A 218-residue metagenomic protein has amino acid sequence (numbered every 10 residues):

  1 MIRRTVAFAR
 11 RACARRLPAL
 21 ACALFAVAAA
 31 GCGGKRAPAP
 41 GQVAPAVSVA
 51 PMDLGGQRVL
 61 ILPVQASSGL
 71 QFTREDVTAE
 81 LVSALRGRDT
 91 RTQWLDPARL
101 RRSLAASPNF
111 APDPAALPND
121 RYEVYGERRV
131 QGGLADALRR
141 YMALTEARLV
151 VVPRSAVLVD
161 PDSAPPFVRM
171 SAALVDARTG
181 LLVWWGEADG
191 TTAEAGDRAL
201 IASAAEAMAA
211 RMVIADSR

Functional and structural regions predicted by a protein language model:
M1-A30: Sec-dependent bacterial lipoprotein signal peptides
R4, A105-P108, D162-A164: Short secondary-structure transition/capping segments
A21-L24, P51-D53, R86, A164: A generic structural signal for short, solvent-exposed coil/turn residues that cap or connect secondary-structure
A29, A84-L85, P118-N119, E206-A209: Short, intrinsically disordered/low-complexity patches at protein termini and at juxtamembrane boundaries
A30-R86: General N-terminal leader/first-domain-start detector
C32-Q57, V130-R148, S155-R218: C-terminal/domain-edge helix-coil "capping" segments
P63-T145: N-terminal segment of the mature soluble domain
L95-P97, V150-R154: Short, conserved beta-strand edge motifs with alternating hydrophobic and charged residues
